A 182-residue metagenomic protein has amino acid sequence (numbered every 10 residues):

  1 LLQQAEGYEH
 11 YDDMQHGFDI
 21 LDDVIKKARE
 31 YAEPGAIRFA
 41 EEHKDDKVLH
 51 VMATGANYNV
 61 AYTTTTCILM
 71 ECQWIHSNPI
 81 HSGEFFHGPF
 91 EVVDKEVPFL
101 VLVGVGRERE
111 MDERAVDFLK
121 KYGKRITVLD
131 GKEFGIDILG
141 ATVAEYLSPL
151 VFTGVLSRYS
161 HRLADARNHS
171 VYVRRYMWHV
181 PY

Functional and structural regions predicted by a protein language model:
L1-Y182: A SIS-like phosphosugar-recognition module
